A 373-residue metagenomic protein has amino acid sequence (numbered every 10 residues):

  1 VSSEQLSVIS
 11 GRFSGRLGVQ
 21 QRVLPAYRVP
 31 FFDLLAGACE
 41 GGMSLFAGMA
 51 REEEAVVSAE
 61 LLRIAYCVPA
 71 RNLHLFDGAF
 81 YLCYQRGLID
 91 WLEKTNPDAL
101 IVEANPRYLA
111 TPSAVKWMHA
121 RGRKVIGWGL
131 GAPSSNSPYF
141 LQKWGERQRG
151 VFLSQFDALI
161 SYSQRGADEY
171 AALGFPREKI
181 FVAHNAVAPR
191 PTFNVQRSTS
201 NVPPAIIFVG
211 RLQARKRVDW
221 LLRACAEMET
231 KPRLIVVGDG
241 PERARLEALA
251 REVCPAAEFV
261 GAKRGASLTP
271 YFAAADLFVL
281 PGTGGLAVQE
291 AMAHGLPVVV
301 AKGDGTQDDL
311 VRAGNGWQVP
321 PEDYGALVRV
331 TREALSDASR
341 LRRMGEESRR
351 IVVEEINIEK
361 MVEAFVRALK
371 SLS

Functional and structural regions predicted by a protein language model:
N105-L109, R123-K143, Q155-A158: A short, histidine- and acid-enriched strand-loop-helix "catalytic/donor-clamping" loop that lines the nucleotide-sugar
Q142, R149-N194: Donor nucleotide-sugar binding/catalytic pocket of nucleotide-sugar-dependent glycosyltransferases
N201-C225, I235: Conserved donor-binding/catalytic core segment of Leloir-type glycosyltransferases
L246-K263: Nucleotide-activated donor-binding/catalytic signature segment of Leloir-type glycosyltransferases, i.e., the conserved
A262-K263, T269-A275, A291-M292: Short alpha-helical donor nucleotide-sugar binding micro-motif in glycosyltransferases
A273-T283, L296-P297: Acidic donor-binding loop of glycosyltransferase active sites
K302, A313, W317-Y324, E333-A338: Conserved acidic donor-binding segment of nucleotide-sugar-dependent glycosyltransferases
E333, R340-E355, M361: A short, well-ordered alpha-helix in the C-terminal region of glycosyltransferases
